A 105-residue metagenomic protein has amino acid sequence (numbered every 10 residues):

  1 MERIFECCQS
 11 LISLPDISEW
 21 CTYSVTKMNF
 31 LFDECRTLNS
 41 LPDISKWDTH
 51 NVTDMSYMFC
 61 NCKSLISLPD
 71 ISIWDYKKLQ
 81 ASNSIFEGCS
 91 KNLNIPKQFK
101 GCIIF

Functional and structural regions predicted by a protein language model:
M1-F105: Negatively charged
